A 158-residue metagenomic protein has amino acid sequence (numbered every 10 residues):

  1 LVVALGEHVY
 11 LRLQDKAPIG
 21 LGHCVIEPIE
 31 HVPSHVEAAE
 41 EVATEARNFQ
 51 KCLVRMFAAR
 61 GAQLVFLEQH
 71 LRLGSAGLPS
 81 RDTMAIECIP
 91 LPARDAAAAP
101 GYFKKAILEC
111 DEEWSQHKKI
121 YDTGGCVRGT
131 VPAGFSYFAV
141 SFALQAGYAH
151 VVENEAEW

Functional and structural regions predicted by a protein language model:
L1-W158: HIT superfamily nucleotide-processing domains
